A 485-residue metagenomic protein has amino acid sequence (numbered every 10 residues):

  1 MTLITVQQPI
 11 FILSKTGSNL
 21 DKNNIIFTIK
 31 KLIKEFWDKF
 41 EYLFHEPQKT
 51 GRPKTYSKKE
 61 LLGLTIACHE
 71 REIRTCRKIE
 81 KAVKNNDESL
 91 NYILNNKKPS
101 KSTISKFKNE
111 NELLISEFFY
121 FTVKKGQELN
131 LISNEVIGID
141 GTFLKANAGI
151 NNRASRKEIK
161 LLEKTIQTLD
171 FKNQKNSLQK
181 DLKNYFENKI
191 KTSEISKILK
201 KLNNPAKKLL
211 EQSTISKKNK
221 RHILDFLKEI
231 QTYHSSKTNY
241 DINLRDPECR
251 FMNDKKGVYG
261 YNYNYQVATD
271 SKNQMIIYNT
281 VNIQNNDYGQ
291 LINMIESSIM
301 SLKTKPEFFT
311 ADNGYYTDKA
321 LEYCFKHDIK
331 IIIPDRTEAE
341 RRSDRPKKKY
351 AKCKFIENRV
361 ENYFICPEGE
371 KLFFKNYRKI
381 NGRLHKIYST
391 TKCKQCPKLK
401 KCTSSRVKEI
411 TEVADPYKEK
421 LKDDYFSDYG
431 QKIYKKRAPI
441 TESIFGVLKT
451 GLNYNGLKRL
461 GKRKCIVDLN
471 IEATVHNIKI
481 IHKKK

Functional and structural regions predicted by a protein language model:
M1-K30: Hydrophobic alpha-helical membrane-insertion signals
T2-L3, K54, T65, E72-N85 (+1 more regions): Anion-binding and metal-coordination hotspots
N19-I66, Y417: Basic, short loop/linker segments at the boundary and entry of helix-turn-helix/winged-helix-like folds
P47, N86-D87: Short acidic (Asp/Glu) patches
S89-I93: Short amphipathic alpha-helical interface patches used for protein-protein assembly/oligomerization
